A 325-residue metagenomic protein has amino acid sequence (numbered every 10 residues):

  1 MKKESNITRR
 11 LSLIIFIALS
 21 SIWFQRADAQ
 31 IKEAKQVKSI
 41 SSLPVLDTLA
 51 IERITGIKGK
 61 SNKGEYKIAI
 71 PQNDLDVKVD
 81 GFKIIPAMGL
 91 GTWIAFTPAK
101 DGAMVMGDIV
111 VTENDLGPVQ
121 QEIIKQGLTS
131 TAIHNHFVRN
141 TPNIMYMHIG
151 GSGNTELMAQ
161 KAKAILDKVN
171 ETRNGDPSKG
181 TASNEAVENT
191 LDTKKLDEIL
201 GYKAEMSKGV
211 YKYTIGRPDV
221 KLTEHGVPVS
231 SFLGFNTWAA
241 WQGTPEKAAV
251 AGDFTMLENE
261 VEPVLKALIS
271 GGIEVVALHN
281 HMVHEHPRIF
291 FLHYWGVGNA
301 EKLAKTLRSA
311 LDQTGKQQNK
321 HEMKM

Functional and structural regions predicted by a protein language model:
K2-L13: Bacterial N-terminal signal peptides that target proteins for export
S12-I22: Bacterial N-terminal signal peptides
F24-D28: Sec/Tat signal peptide C-region and signal peptidase I cleavage site
Q30-N143, G150-I289, W295-M325: Long, contiguous binding/interaction regions
